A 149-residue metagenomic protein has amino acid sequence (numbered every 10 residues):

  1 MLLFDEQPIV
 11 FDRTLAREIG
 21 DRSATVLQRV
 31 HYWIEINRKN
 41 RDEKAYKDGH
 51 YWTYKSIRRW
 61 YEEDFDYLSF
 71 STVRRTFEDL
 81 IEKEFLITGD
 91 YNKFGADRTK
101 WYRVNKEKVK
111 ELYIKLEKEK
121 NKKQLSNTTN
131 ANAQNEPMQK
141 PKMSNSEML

Functional and structural regions predicted by a protein language model:
M1-R59, R74, I81, K106: Short recognition helix of helix-turn-helix/winged-helix DNA-binding domains
A45, D64-F65, K115-L116: A generic structural signal for short
S56-R58, Y91-Y113: Short, cationic-aromatic polyanion-contact patches
R58-F70: Short helix-coil junctions and helix-kink-helix linkers
Y67-D79: Short amphipathic alpha-helical interaction segments
E78, K106-L149: Charged low-complexity intrinsically disordered patches
I81-N92: A short, conserved structural fragment
